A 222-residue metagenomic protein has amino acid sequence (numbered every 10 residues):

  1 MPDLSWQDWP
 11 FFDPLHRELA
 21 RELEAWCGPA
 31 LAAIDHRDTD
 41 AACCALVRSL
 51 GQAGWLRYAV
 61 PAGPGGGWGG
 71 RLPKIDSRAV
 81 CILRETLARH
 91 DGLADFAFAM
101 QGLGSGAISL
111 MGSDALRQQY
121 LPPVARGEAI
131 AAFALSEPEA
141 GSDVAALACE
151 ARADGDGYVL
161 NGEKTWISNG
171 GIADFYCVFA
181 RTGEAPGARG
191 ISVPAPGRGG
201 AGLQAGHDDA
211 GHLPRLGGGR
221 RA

Functional and structural regions predicted by a protein language model:
M1-L19, A151: Intrinsic disorder at enzyme termini
H16, L83, S113, F133 (+4 more regions): Buried hydrophobic positions in well-ordered alpha/beta secondary-structure cores of metabolic enzymes
A53-Q118, P122-E128, N169-F175: Internal helix-loop-helix
A97, E139-S142, W166-N169, T182-A185 (+1 more regions): Short Gly/Pro-enriched turn/cap motifs at secondary-structure boundaries
G127-L135: A short, Trp-centered hydrophobic/proline-enriched beta-strand micro-motif
D143-N161: Cytochrome P450 C-terminal beta-domain/meander region
A146, A201-A222: Flexible, small-/acidic-enriched active-site or ligand-binding loops
G157, N161-G206: A short core secondary-structure module
